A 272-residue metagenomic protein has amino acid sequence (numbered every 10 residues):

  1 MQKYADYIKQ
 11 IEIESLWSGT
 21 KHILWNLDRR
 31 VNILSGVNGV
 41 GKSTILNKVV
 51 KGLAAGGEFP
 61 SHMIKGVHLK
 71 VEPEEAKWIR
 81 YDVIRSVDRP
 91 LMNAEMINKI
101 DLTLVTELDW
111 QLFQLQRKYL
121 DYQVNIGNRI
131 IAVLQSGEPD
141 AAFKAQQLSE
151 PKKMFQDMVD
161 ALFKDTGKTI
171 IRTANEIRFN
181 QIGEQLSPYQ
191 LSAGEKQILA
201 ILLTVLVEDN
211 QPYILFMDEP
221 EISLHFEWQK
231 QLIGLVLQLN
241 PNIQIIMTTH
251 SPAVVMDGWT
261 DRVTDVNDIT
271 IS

Functional and structural regions predicted by a protein language model:
M1-G56, R172-S272: Switch/communication elements of ASCE P-loop NTPase nucleotide-binding domains
M1-W17, L24-N26, N47-A193: Phosphate-coordinating catalytic segments in nucleotide- and nucleic-acid-processing enzymes
